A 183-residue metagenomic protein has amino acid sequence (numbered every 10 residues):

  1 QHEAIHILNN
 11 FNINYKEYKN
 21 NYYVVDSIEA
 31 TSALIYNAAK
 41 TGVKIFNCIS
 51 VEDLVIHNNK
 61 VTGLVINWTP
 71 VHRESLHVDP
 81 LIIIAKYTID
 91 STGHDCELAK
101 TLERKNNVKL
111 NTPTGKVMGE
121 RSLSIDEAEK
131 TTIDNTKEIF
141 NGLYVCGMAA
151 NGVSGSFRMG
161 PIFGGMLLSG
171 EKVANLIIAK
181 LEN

Functional and structural regions predicted by a protein language model:
Q1-H6, F11-N183: Residues forming the flavin
